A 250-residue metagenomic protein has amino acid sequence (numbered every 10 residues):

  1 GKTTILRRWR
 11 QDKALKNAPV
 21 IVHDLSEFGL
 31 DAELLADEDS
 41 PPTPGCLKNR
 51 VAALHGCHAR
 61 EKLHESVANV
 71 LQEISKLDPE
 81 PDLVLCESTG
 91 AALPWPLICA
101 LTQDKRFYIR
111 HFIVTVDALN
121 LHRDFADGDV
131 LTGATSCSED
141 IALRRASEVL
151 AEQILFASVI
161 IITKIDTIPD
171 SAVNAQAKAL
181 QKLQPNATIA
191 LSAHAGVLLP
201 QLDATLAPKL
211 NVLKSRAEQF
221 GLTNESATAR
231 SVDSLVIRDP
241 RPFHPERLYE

Functional and structural regions predicted by a protein language model:
T3-E148: Nucleotide-state-sensitive switch-loop elements of NTP-binding domains
T135-E250: C-terminal accessory "lid"/substrate-recognition subdomains
